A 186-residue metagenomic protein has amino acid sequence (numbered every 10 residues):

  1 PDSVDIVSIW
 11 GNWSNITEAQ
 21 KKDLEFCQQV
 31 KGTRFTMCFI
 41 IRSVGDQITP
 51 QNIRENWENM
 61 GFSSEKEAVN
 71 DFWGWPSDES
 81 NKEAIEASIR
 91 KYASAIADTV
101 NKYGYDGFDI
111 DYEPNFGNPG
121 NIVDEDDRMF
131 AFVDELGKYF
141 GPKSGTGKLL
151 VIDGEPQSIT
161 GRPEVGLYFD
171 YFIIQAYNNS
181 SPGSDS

Functional and structural regions predicted by a protein language model:
P1-S186: Chitinase-like catalytic core of GlcNAc-active glycosidases
